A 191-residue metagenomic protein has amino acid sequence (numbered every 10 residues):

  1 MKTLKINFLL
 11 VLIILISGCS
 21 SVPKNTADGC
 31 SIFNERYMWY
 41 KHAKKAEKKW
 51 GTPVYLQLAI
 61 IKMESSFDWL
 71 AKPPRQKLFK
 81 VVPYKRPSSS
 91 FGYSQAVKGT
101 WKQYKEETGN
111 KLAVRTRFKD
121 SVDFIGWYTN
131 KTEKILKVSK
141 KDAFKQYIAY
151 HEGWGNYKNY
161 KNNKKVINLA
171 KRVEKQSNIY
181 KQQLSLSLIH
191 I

Functional and structural regions predicted by a protein language model:
M1-F8: Bacterial N-terminal signal peptides that target proteins for export
V11-I14: Hydrophobic membrane-insertion alpha-helices, especially the h-region of bacterial N-terminal signal peptides
S17-G18: C-terminal motif of bacterial Sec signal peptides marking the signal peptidase cleavage site
S21-L188: Catalytic glycan-binding domains that act on GlcNAc-containing polysaccharides
